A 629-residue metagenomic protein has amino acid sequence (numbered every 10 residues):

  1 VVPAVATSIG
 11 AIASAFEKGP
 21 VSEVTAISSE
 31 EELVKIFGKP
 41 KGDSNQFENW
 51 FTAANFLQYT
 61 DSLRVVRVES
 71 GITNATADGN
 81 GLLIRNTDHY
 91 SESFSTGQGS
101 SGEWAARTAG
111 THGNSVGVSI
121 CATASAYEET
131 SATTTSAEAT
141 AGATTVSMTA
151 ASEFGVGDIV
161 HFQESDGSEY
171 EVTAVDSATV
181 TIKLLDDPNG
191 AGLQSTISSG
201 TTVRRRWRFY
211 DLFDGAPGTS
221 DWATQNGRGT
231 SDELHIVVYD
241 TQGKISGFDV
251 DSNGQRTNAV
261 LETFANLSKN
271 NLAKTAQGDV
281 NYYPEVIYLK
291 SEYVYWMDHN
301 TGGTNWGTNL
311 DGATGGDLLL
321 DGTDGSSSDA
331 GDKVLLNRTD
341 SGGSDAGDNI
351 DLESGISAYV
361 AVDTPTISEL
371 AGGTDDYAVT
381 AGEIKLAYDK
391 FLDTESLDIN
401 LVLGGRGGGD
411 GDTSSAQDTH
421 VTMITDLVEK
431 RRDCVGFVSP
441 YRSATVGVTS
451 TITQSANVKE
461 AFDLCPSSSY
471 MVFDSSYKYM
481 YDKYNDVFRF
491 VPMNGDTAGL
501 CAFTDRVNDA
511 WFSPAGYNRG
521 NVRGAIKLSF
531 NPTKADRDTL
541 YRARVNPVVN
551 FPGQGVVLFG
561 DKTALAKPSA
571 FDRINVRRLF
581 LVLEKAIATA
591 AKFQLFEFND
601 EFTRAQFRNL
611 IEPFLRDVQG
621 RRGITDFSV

Functional and structural regions predicted by a protein language model:
V1-T96, G102-E103, R107, Q163 (+4 more regions): Structured, hydrophobic secondary-structure cores that serve as assembly/anchoring elements
I27, Y170-V172, V250, F264: Conserved aromatic
K39-K41, A77-S91, G113-S125, A143 (+1 more regions): Charged, amphipathic alpha-helical segments
E92-A105, T111-T201: Autoprocessing Asn-cyclization modules and mimics
G113, Y127, I245-G247, G411: Intrinsically disordered, low-complexity acidic/polar segments
C121-A126, G254-A259, T263-N266, T413-K430: Short linear, low-complexity motifs centered on an aromatic residue
A174-S177, L212, S368-L370, G404: Extended, well-folded catalytic/binding cores that form a central cleft or groove in large enzyme and scaffold domains
R205-D211, G218-S291: Beta-strand-rich solenoidal segments
